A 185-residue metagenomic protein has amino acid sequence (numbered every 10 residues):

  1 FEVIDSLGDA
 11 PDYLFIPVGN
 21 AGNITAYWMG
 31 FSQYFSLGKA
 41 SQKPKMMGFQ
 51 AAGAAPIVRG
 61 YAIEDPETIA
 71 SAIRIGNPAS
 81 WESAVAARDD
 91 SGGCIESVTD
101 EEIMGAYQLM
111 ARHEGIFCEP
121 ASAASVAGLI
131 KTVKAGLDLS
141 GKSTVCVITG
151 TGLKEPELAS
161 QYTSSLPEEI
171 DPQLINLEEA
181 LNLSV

Functional and structural regions predicted by a protein language model:
F1-L37, M104-L109: Active-site/ligand-binding-proximal alpha/beta "capping" segment
D5, W28-Q33, A86, A127-K134: Short glycine/serine- and small hydrophobic-enriched flexible loop segments
I16-G19, P44, G105-Q108, G115-L137 (+1 more regions): Substrate-binding/catalytic subdomain of NAD(P)-dependent oxidoreductase enzymes
V18, F49-A52, C146-T151: A short, charged, Gly/Pro-tolerant segment at domain boundaries
N20-Y27, A54-I57, A123-L129: Short glycine/serine/threonine-rich phosphate/pyrophosphate-binding segments that cradle anionic phosphate groups
S32-C118, Q161-V185: Active-site/ligand-binding loops adjacent to catalytic centers
V126-V185: Catalytic phosphate/nucleotide-handling subdomain of diverse soluble enzymes
